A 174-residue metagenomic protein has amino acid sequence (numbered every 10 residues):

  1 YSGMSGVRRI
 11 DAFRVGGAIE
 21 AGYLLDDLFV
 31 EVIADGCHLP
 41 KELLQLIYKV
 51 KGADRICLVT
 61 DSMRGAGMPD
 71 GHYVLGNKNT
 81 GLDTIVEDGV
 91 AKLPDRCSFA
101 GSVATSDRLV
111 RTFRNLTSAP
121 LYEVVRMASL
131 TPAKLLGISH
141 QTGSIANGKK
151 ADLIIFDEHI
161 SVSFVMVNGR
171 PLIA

Functional and structural regions predicted by a protein language model:
Y1-G17: Divalent metal-binding pocket/active-site signature
M4-G6, G36, I160: Flexible, active-site-proximal loop/turn residues at the rims of small-molecule/cofactor binding pockets and catalytic
R9, H38-K41: Loop/helix-junction capping segments adjacent to catalytic residues or to phosphate/diphosphate-binding pockets
R14-V32, G36, L43, Y48-T60 (+2 more regions): His/Asp/Glu-enriched, well-ordered alpha-helical/loop segment that forms or immediately abuts the divalent-metal
H159-M166: Short, Lys/Arg- and Gly-enriched loop/turn segments at beta-strand edges
